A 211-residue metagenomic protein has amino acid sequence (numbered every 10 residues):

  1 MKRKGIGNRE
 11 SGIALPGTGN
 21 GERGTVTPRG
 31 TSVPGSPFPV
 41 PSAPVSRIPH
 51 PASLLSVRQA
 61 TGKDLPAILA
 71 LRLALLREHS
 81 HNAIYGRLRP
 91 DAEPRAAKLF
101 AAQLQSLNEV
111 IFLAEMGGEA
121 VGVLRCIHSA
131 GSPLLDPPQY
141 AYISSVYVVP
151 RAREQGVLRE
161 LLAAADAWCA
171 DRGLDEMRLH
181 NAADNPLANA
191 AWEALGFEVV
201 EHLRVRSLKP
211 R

Functional and structural regions predicted by a protein language model:
S56-A70, H79: A short beta-loop-alpha structural element at the N-terminal edge of CoA-dependent acyl/N-acetyltransferase catalytic
L73-L99: Conserved GNAT-fold acetyl-CoA-binding loop/helix
A97-L113, Y142: A short helix-loop-beta-strand connector motif used in the catalytic cores of GNAT acetyltransferases and, in some
L113, E119-H128, Y142, Y147: Conserved beta-strand in the GNAT
S145-V148, E154-A167, A190, A194: Conserved acetyl-CoA-binding loop-helix of GNAT-fold acetyltransferases
P150, R178-A188, V205-P210: Conserved beta-strand-loop-alpha-helix junction that forms the acyl-donor binding cleft
R159, D171, A183-E201: Conserved active-site alpha-helix within GNAT-family acetyltransferase domains
C169-H180: Conserved GNAT acetyl-CoA-binding A-motif
